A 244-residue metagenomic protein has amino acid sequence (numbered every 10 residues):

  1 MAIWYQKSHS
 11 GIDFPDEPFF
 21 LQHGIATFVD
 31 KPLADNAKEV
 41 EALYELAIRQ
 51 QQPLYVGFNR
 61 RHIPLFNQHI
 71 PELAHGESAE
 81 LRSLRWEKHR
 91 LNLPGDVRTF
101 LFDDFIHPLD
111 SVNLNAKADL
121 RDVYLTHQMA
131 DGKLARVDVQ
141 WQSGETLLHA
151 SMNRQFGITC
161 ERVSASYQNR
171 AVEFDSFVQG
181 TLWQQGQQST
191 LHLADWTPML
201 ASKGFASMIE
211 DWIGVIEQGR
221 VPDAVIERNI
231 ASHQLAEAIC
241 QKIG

Functional and structural regions predicted by a protein language model:
M1-S8, P18-F19, E39, R49-P53 (+1 more regions): C-terminal helix-rich "cap/oligomerization" subdomain common to oxidoreductases
W4-Q6, V29, W86: Redox-cofactor binding/interface segments in oxidoreductases and associated redox assembly factors
G11-D30: Rossmann-fold NAD(P) dinucleotide-binding segment
V29, L54-V56, F174: Hydrophobic residues in well-ordered beta-strands that form the structural core
A34-L93: A contiguous active-site-proximal alpha/beta segment in oxidoreductase catalytic domains
G57-P64, R90-V123, M208, R228-N229: Mid-domain beta-loop-alpha active-site segment that forms a flexible, acidic cofactor/metal-binding surface
G95-F102, D195-K203: A short glycine-threonine-serine/GTX helix/turn-capping micro-motif
D103-G180, A206-R220: Contiguous beta-strand/loop segments that form the cofactor/metal-binding neighborhood of enzyme cores
